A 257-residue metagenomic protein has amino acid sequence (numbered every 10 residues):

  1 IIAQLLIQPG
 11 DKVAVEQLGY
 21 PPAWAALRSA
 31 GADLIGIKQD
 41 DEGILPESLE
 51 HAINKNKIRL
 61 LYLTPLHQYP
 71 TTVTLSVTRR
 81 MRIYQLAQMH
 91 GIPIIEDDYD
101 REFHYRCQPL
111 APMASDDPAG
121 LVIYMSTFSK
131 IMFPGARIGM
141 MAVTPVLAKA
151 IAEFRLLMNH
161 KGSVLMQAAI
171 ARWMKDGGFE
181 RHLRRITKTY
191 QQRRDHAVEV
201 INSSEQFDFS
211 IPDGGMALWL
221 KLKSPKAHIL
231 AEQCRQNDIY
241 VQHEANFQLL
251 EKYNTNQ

Functional and structural regions predicted by a protein language model:
I1-Q257: PLP-dependent class I/II
